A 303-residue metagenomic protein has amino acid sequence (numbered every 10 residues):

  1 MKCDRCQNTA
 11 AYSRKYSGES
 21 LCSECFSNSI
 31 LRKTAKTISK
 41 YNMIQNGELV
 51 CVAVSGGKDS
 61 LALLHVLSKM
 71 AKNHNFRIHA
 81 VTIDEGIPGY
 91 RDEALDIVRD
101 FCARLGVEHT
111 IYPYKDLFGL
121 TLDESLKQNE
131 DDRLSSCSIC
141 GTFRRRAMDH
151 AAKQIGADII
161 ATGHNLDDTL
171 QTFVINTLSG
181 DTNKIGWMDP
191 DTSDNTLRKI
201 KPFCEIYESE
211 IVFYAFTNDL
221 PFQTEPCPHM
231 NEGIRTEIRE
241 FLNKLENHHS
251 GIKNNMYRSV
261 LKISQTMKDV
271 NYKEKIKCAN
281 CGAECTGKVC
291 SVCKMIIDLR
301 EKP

Functional and structural regions predicted by a protein language model:
M1-N28, K33-V52, F76-R77, K184-P303: ATP/NTP-dependent adenylation/nucleotidyl-transfer catalytic domains that generate, transfer, or process NMP-activated
K2-I175, S179-G186, E205-N218, C290: ATP-dependent adenylation/nucleotidyltransferase module used to activate substrates
